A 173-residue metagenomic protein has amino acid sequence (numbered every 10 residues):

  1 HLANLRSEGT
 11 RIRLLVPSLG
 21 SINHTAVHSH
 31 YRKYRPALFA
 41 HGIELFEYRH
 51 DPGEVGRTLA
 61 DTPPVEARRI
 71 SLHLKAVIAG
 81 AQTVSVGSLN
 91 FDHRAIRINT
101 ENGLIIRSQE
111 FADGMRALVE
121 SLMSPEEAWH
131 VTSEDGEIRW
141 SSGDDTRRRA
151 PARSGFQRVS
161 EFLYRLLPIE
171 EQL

Functional and structural regions predicted by a protein language model:
H1-L173: PLD/PLD-like phosphodiesterase catalytic module centered on the HKD motif
